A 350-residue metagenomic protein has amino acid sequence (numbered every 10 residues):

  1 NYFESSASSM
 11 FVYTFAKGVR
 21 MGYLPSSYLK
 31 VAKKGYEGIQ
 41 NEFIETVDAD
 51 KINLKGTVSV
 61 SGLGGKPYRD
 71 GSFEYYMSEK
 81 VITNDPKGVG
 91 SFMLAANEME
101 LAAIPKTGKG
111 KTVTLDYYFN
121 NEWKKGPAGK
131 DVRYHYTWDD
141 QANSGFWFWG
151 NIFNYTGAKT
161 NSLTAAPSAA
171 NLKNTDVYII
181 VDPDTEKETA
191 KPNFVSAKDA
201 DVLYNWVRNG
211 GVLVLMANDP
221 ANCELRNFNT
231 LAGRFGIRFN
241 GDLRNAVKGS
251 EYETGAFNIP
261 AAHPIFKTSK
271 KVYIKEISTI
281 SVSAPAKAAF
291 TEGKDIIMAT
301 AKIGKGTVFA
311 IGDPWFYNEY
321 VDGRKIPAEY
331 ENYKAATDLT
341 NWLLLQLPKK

Functional and structural regions predicted by a protein language model:
N1-E4, L29, S168, N174: A glycine-rich, coil/turn loop motif that links secondary-structure elements
N1-E4, V81-I82, A142, A328: Alpha-helix initiation/capping motif
N1-S8, N218-A221: Short, surface-exposed loop/turn motifs that are enriched in glycine and acidic residues and include a nearby proline
F3, V12, R20-P105: CBM-like carbohydrate-recognition segments
S6, V12, A289-T291: Short, conserved beta-strand edge motifs with alternating hydrophobic and charged residues
A7-M10, G88-S91, E331, A335: Catalytic-loop motifs flanking and including active-site residues across diverse enzymes
I104-K350: Short, surface-exposed patches at the edges or C-terminal ends of soluble domains, predominantly
